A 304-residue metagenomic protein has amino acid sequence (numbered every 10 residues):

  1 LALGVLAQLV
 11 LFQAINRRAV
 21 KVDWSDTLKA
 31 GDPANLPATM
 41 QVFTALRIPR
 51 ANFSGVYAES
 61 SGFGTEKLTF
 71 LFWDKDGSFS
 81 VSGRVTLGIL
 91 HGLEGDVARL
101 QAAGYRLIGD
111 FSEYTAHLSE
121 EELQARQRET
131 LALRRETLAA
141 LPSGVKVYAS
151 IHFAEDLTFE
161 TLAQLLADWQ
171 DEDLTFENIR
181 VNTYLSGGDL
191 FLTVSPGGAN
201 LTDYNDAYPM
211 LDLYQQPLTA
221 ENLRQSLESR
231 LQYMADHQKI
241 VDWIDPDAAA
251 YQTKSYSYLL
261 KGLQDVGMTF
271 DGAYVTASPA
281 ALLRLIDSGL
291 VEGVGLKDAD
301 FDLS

Functional and structural regions predicted by a protein language model:
L1, L28-A30, T39-R50, I151 (+2 more regions): Generic hydrophobic, helix-prone segments enriched in Leu/Val/Ile
L1-V10: Hydrophobic membrane-insertion alpha-helices, especially the h-region of bacterial N-terminal signal peptides
A14-Y114: N-terminal Sec/ER secretory leader and immediately downstream segment of secreted/extracellular precursors
Y57, Y105, Y114, Y148 (+8 more regions): Sequence-level detector for tyrosine residue identity
L71-M210: Extracytoplasmic beta-rich ectodomain segments of secreted or membrane-anchored proteins
L192-D236: Extracytoplasmic
P217-S304: Extracytoplasmic/luminal low-complexity segments enriched in Pro/Gly and acidic/polar residues that act as flexible
